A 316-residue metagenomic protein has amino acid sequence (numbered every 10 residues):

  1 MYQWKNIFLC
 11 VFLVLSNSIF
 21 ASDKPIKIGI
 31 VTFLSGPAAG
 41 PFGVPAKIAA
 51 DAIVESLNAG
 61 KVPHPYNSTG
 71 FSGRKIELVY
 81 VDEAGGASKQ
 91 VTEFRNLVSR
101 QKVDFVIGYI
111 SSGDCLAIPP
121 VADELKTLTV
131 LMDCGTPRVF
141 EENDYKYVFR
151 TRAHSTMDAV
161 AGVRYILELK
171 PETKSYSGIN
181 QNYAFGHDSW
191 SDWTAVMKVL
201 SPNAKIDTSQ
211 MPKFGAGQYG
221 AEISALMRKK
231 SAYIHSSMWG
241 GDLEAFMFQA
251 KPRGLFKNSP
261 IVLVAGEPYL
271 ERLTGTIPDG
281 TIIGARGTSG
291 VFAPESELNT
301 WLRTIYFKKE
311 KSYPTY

Functional and structural regions predicted by a protein language model:
Y2-C10: Sec-dependent signal peptide recognition, specifically the positively charged N-region followed immediately by
S16-S18: N-terminal signal peptide c-region/cleavage motif recognized by signal peptidases
F20-I30, N67-K75, L167-K174: Immediate post-signal peptide segment of exported/extracytoplasmic ligand-binding proteins
P25, P41-A46, G60-E142, T151 (+2 more regions): Beta-alpha junction/loop-to-helix N-cap segments that form part of ligand/metal-binding clefts
G29-I53, D82-A87, I110, I179-H187 (+2 more regions): Extracytoplasmic "Venus flytrap"
I30, L97-I110, V130-M132, S175-N180 (+4 more regions): Periplasmic-binding protein-like
P137-R138, K146-R253, G290-E297: Extracellular/periplasmic Venus flytrap/periplasmic-binding protein
A250-Y316: Extracellular/periplasmic periplasmic-binding protein-like sensory domains
